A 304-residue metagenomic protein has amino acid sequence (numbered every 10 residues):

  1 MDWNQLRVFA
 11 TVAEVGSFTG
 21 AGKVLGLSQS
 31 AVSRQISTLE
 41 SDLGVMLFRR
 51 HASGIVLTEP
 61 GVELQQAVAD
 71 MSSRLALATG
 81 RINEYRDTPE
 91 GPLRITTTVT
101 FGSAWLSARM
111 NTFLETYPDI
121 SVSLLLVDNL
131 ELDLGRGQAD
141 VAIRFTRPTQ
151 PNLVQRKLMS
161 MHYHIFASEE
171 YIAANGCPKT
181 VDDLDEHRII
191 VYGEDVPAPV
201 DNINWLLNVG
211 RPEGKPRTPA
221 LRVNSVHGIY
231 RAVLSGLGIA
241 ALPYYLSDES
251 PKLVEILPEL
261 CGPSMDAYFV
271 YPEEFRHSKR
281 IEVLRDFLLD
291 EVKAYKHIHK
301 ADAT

Functional and structural regions predicted by a protein language model:
T11-G26: Short helix-boundary/capping micro-motifs
S28, Q35, R109: Residues within the DNA-recognition helix of helix-turn-helix
L39-E40, L253: Conserved amphipathic alpha-helical core elements
E40-L57: A short LG(V/I)-centered, amphipathic sequence patch enriched for acidic residue(s) preceding the LG motif
A52-I55, V62, S73-T96: Short helix-loop hinge/linker segments at domain boundaries
G91-P151, A301-T304: Central regulatory/effector-binding core of bacterial HTH transcription factors
D133-R136, P148-Y268, A294-T304: C-terminal regulatory
A267-H277: A bilobed periplasmic-binding-protein/Venus flytrap-type ligand-binding module shared by bacterial periplasmic
